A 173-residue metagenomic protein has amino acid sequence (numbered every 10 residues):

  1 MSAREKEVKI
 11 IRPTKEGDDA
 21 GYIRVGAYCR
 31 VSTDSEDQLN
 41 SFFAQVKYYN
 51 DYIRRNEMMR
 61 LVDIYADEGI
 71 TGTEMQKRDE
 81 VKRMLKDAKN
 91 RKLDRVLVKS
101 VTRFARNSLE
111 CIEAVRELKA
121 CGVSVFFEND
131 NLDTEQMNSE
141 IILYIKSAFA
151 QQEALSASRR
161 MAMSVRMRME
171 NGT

Functional and structural regions predicted by a protein language model:
M1-R168: Short, structured surface patches at the beginning of a domain
G172: N-terminal cationic and glycine-rich segments that engage phosphates or anionic surfaces
